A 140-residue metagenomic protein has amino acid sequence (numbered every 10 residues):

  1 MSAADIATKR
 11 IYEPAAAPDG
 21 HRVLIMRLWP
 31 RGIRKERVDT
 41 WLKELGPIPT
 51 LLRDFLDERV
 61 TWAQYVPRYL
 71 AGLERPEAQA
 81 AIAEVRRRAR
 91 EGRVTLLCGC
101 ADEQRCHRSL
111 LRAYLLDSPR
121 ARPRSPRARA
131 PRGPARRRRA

Functional and structural regions predicted by a protein language model:
M1-A140: Residues lining hydrophobic/aromatic ligand-binding pockets adjacent to catalytic sites
